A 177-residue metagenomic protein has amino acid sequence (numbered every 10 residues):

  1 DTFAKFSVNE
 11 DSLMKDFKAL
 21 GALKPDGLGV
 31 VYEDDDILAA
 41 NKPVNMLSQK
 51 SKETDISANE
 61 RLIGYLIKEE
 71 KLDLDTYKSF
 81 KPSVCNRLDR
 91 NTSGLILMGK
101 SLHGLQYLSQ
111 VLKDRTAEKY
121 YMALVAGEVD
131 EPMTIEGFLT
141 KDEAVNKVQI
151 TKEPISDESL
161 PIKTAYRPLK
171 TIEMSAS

Functional and structural regions predicted by a protein language model:
D1-S177: RNA pseudouridine synthases
